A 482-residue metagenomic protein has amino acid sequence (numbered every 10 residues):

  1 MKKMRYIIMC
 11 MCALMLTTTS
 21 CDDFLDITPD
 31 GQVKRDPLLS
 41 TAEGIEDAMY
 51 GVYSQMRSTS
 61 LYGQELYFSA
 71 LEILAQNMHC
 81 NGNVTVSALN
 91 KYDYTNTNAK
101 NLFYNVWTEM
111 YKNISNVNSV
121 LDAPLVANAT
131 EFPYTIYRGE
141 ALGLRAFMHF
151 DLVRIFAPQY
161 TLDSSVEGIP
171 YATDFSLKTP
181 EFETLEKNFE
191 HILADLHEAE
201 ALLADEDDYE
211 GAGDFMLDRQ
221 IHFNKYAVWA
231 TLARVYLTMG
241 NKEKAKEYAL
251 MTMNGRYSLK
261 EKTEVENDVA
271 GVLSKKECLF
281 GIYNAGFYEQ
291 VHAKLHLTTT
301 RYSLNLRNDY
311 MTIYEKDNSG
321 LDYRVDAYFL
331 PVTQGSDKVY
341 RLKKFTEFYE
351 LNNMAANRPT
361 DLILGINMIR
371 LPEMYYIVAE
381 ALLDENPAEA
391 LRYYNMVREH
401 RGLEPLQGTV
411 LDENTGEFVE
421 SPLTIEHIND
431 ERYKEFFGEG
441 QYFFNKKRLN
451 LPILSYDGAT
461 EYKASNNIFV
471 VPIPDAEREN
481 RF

Functional and structural regions predicted by a protein language model:
M1-T19: Sec-dependent bacterial lipoprotein signal peptides
C21-S69, A249, P405-L406, L451-F482: Membrane-proximal, proline-rich intrinsically disordered regions
G63-H79, P158-S165, D208-K294, V410: Short, surface-exposed recognition loops and adjoining beta-strand edges that mediate ligand/DNA contacts, enriched
V86-F156, F182-E186, L196, L203 (+3 more regions): Conserved, well-structured interaction surfaces
F189, K242, P387-A388: TPR-repeat structural position
H222, K246-L371, E404, G408-E413 (+5 more regions): Hydrophobic-face positions in mid-chain alpha helices that act as interaction patches
